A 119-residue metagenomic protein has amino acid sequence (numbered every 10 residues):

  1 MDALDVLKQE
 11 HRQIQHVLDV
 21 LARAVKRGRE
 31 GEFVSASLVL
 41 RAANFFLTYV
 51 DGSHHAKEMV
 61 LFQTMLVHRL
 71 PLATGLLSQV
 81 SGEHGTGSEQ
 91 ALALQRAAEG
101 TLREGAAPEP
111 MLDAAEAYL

Functional and structural regions predicted by a protein language model:
M1-G52, A56-L119: Small-residue-biased structural context
